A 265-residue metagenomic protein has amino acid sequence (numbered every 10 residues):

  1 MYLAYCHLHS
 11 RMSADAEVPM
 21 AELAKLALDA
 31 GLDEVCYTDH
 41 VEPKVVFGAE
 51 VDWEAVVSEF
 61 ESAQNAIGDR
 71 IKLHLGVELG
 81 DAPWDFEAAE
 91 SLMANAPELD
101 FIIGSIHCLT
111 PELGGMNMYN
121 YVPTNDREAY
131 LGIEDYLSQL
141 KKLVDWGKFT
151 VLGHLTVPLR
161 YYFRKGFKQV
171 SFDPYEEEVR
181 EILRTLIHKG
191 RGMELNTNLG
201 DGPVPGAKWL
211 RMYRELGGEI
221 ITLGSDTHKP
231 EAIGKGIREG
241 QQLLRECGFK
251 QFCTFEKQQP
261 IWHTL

Functional and structural regions predicted by a protein language model:
M1-C6, S10, M20, K25 (+1 more regions): Charged catalytic cores and adjacent phosphate/nucleic-acid-binding surfaces used for phosphate/nucleic-acid chemistry
M1-E134, S138, K229-A232: A metal-dependent hydrolase metal-coordination microenvironment
M12-A14, I106-G218: Domain-core and long-helix interface of multi-subunit machines
L28, N95, V144-D145, R214 (+1 more regions): Non-catalytic positions within long, well-ordered alpha-helices that form the structural scaffold/packing of enzyme
L32, L99, K148-F149, G218 (+1 more regions): A structural motif
V35-Y37, I102, L152, M193 (+2 more regions): Hydrophobic residues within beta-strands of alpha/beta enzymes
D39, I106, T156, S225 (+1 more regions): Residues that line or immediately flank small-molecule/substrate-binding pockets and catalytic motifs
I71-L73, T150, Q251: Residue-level recognition of the N-termini of beta-strands and the immediately preceding loop/turn
